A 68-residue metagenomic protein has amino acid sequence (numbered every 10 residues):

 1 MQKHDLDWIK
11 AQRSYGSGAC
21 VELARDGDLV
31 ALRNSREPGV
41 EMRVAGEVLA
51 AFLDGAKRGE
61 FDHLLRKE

Functional and structural regions predicted by a protein language model:
M1-E68: Positively charged, low-complexity terminal tracts and the immediately adjacent first secondary-structure elements
